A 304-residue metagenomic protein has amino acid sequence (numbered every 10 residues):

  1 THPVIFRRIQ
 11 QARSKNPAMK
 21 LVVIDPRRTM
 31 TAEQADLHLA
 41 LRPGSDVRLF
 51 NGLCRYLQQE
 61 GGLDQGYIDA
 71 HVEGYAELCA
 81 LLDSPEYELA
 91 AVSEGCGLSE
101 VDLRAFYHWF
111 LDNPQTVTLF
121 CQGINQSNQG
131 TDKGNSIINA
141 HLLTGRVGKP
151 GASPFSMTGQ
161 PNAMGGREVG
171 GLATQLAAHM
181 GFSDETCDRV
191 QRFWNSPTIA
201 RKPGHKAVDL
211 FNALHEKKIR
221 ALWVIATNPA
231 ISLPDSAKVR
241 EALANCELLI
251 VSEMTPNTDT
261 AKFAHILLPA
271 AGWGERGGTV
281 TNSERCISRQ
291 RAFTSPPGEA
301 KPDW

Functional and structural regions predicted by a protein language model:
T1-N162, V169, G181-W304: Cofactor-pocket helix-loop regions in the catalytic cores of large enzyme subunits
F50, Q175-L176: Short basic, glycine-rich beta-strand/loop surfaces that mediate nucleic-acid
L172: Cofactor-binding active-site loop characterized by glycine-rich and histidine/acidic residues
